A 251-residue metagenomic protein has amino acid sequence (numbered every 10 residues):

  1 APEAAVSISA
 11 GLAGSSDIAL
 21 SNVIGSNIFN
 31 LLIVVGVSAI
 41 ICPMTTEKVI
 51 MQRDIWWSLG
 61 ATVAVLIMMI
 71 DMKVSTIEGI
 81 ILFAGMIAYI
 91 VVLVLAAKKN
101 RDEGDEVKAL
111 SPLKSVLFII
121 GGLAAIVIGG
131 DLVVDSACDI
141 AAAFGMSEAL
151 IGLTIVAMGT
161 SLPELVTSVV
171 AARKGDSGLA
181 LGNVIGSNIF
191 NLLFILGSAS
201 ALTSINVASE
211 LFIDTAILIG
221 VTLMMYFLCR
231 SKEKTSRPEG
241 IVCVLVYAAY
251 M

Functional and structural regions predicted by a protein language model:
A1-M251: Hydrophobic alpha-helical segments, chiefly the membrane-spanning helices and signal/signal-anchor peptides
